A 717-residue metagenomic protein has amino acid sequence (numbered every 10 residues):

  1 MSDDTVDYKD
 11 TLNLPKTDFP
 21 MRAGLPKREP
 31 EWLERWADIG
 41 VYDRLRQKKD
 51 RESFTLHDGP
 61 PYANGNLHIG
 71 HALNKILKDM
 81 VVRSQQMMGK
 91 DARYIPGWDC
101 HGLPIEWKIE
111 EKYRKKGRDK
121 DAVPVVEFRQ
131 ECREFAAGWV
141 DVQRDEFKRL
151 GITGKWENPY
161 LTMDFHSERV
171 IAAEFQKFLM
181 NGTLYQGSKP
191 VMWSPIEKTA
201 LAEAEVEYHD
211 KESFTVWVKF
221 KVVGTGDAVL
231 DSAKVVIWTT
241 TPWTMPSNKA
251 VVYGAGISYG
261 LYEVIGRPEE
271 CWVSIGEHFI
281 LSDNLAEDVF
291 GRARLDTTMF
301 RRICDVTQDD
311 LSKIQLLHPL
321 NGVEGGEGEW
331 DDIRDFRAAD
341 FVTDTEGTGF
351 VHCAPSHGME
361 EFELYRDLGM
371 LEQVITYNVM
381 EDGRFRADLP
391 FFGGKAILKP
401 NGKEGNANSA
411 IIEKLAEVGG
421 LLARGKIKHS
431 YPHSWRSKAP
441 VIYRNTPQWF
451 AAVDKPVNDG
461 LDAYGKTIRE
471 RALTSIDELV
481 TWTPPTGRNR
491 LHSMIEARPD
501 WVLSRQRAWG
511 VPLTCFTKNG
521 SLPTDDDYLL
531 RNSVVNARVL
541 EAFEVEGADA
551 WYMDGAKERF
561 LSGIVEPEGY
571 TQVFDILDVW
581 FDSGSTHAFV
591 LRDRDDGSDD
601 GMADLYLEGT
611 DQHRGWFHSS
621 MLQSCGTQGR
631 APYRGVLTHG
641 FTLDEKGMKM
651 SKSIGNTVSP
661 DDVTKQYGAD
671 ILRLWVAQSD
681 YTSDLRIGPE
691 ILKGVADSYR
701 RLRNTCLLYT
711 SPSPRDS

Functional and structural regions predicted by a protein language model:
S2-D18, R22-L25, E31, R35-I39 (+9 more regions): Residue patterns forming the tRNA-binding/recognition surfaces of aminoacyl-tRNA synthetases and related DALR
R22-E52, F290, L295: Histidine-rich, glycine-flanked metal-binding segment
K48-I109, I171, I237-M245, V252 (+3 more regions): N-terminal catalytic cores of NTP/NDP-binding nucleotidyl/phosphoryl-transfer enzymes
K48-R51, G59-P60, R93-E106, P159-S167 (+3 more regions): Short, solvent-exposed turn/loop segments enriched in Gly/Ser/Thr/Pro and often Arg
K49-D58, I69-L73, L77, G97 (+9 more regions): Secondary-structure capping and boundary motifs in well-ordered enzyme cores
K219, D340-V342, L368-D382, R507-W509 (+2 more regions): Alpha-helical recognition segments enriched in aromatics with Gly/Pro capping that present substrate-recognition
A250, I257-F350, M359, E363: Protease-associated
Y709-D716: Conserved small/polar residues in nucleotide/adenosyl-binding loops
